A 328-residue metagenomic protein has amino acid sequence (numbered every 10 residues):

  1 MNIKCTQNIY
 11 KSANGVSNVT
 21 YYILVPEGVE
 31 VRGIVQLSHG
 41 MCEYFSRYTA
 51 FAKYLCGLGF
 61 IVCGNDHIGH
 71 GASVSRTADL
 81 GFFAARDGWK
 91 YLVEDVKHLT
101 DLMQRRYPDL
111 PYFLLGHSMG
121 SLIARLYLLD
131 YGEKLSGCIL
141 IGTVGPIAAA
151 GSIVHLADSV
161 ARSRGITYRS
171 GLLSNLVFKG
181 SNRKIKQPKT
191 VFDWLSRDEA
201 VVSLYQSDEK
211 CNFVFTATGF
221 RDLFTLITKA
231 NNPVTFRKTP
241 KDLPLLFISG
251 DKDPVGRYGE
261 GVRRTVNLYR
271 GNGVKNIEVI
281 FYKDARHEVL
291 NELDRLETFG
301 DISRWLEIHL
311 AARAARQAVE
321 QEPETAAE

Functional and structural regions predicted by a protein language model:
M1-E27: N-terminal cap/lid segment of alpha/beta-hydrolase-fold proteins
V35, H39-E43, D251-K252: Active-site glycine-rich loops that stabilize anionic/oxyanionic intermediates across multiple enzyme folds
R47-A78: Conserved alpha/beta-hydrolase
A84-Q104: Alpha/beta-hydrolase active-site loop
Y107-S118: Alpha/beta-hydrolase fold nucleophile elbow
A124-K210: Alpha/beta-hydrolase-fold enzymes
F247-S249: Short beta-strand/loop motif that positions the catalytic acidic residue of the alpha/beta-hydrolase fold
N272, N276-E328: Catalytic active-site module of serine/aspartate enzymes centered on a nucleophile-bearing elbow/loop
